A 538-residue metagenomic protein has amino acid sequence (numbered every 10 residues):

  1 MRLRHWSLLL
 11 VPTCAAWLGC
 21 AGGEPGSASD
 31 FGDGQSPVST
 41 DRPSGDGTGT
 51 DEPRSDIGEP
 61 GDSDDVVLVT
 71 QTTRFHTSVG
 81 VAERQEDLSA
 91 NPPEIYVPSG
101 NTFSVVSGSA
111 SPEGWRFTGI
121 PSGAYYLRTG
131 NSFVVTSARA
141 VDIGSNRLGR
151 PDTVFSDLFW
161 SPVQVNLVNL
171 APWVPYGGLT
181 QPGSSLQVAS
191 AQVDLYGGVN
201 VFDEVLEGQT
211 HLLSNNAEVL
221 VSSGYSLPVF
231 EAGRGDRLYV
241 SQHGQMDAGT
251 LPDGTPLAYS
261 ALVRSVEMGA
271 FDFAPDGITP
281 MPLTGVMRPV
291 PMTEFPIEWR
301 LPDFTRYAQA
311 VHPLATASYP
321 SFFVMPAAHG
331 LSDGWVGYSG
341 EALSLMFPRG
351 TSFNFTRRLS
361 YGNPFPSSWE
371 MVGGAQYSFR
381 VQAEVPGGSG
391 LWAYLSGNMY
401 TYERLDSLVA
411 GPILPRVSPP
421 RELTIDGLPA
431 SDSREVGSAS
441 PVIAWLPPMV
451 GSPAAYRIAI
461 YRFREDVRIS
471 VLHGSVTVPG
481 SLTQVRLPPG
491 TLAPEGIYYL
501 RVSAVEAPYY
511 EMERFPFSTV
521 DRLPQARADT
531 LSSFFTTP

Functional and structural regions predicted by a protein language model:
W17-S63: Ser/Thr-rich, Pro/Gly/Ala-heavy low-complexity intrinsically disordered linkers and tails of secreted extracellular
G58-E370, S389, A393-Y400: Preference for solvent-exposed, low-hydrophobicity sequence contexts
E113, G474, G480-P488: Short S/T/G- and acidic-enriched coil/turn segments that sit immediately N-terminal to beta-strands in beta-sandwich
V311-V336, P448-V471, E495-Y499, E511-E513: Solvent-exposed loop/turn segments flanking beta-strands in beta-repeat/beta-sandwich domains
V381, T491-M512: Beta-strand-rich modules
L405-I425: Proline/serine/threonine-rich low-complexity linkers at boundaries of modular beta-sandwich domains
E435-S452: Conserved aromatic anchor
A507-P538: Extracellular fibronectin type III
